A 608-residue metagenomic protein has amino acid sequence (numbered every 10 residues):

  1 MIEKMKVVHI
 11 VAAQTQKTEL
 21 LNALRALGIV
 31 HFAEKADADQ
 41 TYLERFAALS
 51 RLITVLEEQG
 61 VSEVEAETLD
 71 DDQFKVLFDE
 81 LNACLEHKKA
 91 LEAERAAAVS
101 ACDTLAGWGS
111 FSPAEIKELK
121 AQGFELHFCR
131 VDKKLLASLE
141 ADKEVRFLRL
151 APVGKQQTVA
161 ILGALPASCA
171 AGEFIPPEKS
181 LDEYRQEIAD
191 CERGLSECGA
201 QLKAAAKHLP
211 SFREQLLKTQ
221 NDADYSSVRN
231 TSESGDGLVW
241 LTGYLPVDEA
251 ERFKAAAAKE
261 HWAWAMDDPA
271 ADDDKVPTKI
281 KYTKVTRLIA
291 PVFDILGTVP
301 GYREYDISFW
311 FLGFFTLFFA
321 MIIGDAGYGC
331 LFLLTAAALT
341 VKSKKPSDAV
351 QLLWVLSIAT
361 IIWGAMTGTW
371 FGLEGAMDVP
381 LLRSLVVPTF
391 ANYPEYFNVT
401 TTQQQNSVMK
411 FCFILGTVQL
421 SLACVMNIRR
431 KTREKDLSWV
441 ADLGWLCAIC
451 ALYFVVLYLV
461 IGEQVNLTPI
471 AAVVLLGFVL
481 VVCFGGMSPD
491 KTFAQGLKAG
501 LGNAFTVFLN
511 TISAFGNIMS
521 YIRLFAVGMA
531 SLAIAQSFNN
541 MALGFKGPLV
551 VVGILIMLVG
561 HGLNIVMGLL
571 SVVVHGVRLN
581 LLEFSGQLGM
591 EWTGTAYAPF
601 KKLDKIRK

Functional and structural regions predicted by a protein language model:
M1-F309, L339, P346-V350: Long, charged N-terminal accessory/stalk domains
M1-K6, T18-F32, E251-K608: Conserved, carboxylate-rich catalytic/transport cores that coordinate ions
